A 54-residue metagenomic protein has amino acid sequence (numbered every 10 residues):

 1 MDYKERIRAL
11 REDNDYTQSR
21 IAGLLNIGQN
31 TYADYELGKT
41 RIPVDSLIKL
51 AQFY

Functional and structural regions predicted by a protein language model:
M1-D13: A short, Lys/Arg-rich alpha-helix, primarily the initiator
R6, T17, P43-S46: Residues that mark the N-terminal boundary/hinge immediately upstream of a DNA-recognition element
E12, G23, Q52: Alpha-helical residues within the helix-turn-helix
D15-D34: Short alpha-helical DNA-recognition segment
N26, P43-Y54: DNA major-groove recognition helix of helix-turn-helix/homeodomain DNA-binding modules
L37: Short, conserved catalytic or interaction motifs in soluble domains
